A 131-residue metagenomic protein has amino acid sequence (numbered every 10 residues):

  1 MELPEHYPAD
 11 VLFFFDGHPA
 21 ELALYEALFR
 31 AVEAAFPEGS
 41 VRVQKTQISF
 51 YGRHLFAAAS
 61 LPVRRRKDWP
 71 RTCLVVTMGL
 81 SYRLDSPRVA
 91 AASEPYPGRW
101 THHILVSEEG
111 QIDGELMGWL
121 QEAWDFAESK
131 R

Functional and structural regions predicted by a protein language model:
M1, V76-M78, L120: Conserved short hydrophobic patches within well-ordered secondary structure
M1-A31, A35-F36, S40-V43, Q47: Charge-rich, low-complexity N-terminal segments
L24, L28, L55, L116-W119: Amphipathic alpha-helical interface surfaces
P37, S81, E128: Residue-level marker of positions within ordered structural domains that often coincide with functionally constrained
R42-T101: Short, conserved beta-strand/beta-arch hydrophobic-aromatic motifs that form part of recognition grooves or interface
Y96-R131: Well-ordered alpha/beta subsegment
